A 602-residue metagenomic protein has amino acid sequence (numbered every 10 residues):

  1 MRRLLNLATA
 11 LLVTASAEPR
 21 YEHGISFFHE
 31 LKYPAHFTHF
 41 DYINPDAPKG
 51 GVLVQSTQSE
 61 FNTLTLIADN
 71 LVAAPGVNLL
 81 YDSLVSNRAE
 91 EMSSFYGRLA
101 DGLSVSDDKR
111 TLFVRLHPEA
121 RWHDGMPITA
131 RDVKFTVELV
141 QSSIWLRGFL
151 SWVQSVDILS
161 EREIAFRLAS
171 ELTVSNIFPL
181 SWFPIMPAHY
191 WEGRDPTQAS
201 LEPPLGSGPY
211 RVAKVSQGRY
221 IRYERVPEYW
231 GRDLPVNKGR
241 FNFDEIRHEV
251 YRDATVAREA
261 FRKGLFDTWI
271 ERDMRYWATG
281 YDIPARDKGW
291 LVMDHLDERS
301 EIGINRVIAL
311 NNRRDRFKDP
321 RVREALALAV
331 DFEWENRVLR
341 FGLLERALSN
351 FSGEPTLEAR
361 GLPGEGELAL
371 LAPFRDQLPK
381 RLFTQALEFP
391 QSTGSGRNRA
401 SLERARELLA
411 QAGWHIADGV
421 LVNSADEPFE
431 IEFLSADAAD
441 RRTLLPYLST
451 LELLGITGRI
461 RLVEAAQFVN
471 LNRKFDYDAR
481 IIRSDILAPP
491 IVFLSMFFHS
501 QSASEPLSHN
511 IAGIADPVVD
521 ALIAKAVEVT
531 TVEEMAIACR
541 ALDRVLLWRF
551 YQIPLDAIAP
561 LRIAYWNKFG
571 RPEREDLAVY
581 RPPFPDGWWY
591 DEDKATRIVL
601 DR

Functional and structural regions predicted by a protein language model:
P19-D107, E138, P203-L205: N-terminal lobe/hinge region of extracytoplasmic solute-binding protein
E22, T57-S59, V72-P75, L79 (+8 more regions): Detector for C-terminal structural segments
I43, A47, N70-G76, G102-L146 (+5 more regions): Aromatic- and charge-enriched surface segment that lines or borders ligand/interaction sites
E60, L80-S93, L180-R247, R252-E259 (+3 more regions): Gly/Pro-rich hinge or "lid" segments in bacterial periplasmic/extracellular proteins
G97-D101, H123, I128, R167-M186 (+4 more regions): Aromatic-rich, solvent-exposed beta-strand/loop patch
R115, G148-E192, S207-S216, R360-R375: Surface-exposed binding/hinge segments that line and control ligand-binding clefts or catalytic entry sites
H117, Q198, G231-I283, E324 (+4 more regions): Ligand-site clamp/hinge motif
S155-I158, A213-E224, E249-R314, A325 (+2 more regions): Extracellular/periplasmic solute-recognition and catalytic clefts
